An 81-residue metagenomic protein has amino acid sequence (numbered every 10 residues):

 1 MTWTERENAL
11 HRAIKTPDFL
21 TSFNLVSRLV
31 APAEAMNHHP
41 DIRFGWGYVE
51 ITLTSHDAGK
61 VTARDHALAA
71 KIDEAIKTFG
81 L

Functional and structural regions predicted by a protein language model:
M1-L81: Charge-rich alpha-helical segments
